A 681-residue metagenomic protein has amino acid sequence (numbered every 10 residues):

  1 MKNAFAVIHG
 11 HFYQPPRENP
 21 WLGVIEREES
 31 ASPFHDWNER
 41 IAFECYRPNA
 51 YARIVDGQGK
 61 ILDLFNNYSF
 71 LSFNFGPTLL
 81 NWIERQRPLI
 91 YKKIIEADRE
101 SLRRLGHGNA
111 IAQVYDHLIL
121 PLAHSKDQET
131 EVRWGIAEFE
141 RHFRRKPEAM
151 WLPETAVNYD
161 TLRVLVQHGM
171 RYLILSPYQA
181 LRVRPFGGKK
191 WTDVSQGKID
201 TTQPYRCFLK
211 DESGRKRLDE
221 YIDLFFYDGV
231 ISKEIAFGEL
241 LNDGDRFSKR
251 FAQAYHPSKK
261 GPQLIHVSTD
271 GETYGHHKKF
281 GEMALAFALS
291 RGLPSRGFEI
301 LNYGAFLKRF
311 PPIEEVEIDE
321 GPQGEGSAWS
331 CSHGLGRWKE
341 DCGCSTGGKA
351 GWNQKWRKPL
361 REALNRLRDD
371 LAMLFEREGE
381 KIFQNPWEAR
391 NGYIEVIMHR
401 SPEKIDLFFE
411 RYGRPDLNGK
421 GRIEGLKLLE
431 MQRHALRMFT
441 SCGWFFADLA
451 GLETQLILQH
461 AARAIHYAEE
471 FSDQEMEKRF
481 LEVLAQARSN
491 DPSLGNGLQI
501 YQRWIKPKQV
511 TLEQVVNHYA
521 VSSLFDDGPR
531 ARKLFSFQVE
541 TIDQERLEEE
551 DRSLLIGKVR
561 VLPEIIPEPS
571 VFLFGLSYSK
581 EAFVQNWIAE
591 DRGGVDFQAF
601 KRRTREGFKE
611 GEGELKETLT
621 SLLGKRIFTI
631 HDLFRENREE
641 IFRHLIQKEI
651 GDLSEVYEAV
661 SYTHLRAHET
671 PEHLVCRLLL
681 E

Functional and structural regions predicted by a protein language model:
K2-G57, P77-T78, W191-L524, R546 (+4 more regions): Active-site and substrate-binding clefts of carbohydrate-active enzymes
N3-G10, Q14-K126, T130-E131, E148-L152 (+1 more regions): Short, well-structured secondary-structure segments
K93-R103, V166-P185, K190-L209: Acidic, His- and aromatic-enriched active-site or binding-groove loops in soluble protein domains that engage sugars
D116-D127, P147-P153, K233-D243, T273-K279: The substrate-binding groove and active-site-proximal loops of carbohydrate-active enzymes, especially glycoside
P121-L165: A conserved hydrophobic secondary-structure block that centers on an alpha-helix together with its immediately flanking
A180, D527-E540: Extended, Lys/Arg-enriched charged tracts that mediate electrostatic binding to polyanionic substrates
T663-E672: Conserved small/polar residues in nucleotide/adenosyl-binding loops
V675-E681: Hydrophobic alpha-helical segments, chiefly the membrane-spanning helices and signal/signal-anchor peptides
